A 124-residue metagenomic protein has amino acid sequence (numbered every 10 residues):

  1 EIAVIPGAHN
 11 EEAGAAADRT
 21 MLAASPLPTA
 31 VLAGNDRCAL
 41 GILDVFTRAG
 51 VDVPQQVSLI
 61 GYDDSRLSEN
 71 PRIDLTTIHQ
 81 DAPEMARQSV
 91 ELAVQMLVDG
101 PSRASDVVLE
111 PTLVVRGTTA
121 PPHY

Functional and structural regions predicted by a protein language model:
E1-E12: Short beta-strand elements in bilobed, periplasmic/extracellular small-molecule ligand-binding domains
A17-Y124: Flexible loop/turn connectors
